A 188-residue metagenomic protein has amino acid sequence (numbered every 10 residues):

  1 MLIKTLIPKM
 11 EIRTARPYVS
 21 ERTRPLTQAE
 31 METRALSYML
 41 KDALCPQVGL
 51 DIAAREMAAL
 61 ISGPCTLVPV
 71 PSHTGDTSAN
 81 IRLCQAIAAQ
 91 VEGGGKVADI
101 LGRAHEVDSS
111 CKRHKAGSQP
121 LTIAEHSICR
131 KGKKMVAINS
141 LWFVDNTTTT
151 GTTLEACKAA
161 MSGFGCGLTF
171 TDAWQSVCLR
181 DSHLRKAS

Functional and structural regions predicted by a protein language model:
M1-T66, H73, R103-I138, A173-S176: Active-site-facing substrate-recognition patch
C65, G95-A98, L141, F164-C166: Hydrophobic anchor at the start of a short beta-strand that flanks the dinucleotide cofactor-binding loop
P69-P71, D145, T169-T171: Short beta-strand/turn micro-motifs composed of small residues that flank or help shape donor/cofactor-binding pockets
P71-N80: Glycine-rich phosphate-binding loops at beta-strand->alpha-helix junctions
N80-A88, L154: Short, highly selective alpha-helical patches that border small-molecule cofactor pockets in redox/cofactor-processing
A86-V91, A160: Alpha-helical structural signal in soluble globular domains
F143-C157: A phosphate-binding catalytic loop at a beta-strand-loop-alpha-helix junction that coordinates phosphoryl groups
E155-A159, G163-S188: A short, conserved beta-to-alpha structural element at the edge of catalytic cores that scaffolds binding
